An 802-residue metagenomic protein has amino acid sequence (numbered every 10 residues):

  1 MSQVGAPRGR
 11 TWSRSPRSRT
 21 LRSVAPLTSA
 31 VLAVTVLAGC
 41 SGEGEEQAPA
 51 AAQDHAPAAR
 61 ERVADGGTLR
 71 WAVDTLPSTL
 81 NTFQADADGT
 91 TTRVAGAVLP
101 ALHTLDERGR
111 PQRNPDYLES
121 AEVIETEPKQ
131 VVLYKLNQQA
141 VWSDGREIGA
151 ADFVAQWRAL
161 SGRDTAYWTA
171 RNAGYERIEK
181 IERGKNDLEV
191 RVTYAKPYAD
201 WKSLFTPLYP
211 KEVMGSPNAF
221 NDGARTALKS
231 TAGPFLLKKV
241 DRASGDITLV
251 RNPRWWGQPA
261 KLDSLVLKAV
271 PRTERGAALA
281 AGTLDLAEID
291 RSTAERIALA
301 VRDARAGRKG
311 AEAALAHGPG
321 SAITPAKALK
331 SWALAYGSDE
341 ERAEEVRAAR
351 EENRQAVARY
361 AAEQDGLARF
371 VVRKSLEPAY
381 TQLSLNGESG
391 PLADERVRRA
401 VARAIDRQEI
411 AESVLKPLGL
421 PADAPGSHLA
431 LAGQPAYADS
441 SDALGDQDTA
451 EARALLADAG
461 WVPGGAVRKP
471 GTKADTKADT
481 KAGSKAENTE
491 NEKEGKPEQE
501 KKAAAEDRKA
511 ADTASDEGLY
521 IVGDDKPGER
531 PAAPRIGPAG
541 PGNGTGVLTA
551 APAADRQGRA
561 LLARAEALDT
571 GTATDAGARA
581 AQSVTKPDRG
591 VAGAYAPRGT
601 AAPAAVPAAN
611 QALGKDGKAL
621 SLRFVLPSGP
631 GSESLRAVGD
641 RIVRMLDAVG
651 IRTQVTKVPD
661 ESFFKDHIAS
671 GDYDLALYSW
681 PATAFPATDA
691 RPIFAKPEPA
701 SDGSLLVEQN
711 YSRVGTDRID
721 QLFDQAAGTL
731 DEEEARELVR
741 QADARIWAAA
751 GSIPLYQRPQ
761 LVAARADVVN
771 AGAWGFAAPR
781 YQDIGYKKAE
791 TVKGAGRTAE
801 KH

Functional and structural regions predicted by a protein language model:
S2, V31, L37, A52-D54 (+8 more regions): Detector for C-terminal structural segments
S41-G44: Bacterial signal peptide processing site
R62-A64, K135, E147, D152 (+1 more regions): Surface-exposed binding/hinge segments that line and control ligand-binding clefts or catalytic entry sites
G67-E127, R158, L228-S230: N-terminal lobe/hinge region of extracytoplasmic solute-binding protein
S120-A166, A278-A281, P391-A393, R398: Aromatic- and charge-enriched surface segment that lines or borders ligand/interaction sites
I148-Q156, R191, P234, H317-G426 (+6 more regions): Alpha-helical secondary-structure segments
F205-A260, S264, R272-E274, A281 (+2 more regions): Gly/Pro-rich hinge or "lid" segments in bacterial periplasmic/extracellular proteins
P253-E345: Ligand-site clamp/hinge motif
